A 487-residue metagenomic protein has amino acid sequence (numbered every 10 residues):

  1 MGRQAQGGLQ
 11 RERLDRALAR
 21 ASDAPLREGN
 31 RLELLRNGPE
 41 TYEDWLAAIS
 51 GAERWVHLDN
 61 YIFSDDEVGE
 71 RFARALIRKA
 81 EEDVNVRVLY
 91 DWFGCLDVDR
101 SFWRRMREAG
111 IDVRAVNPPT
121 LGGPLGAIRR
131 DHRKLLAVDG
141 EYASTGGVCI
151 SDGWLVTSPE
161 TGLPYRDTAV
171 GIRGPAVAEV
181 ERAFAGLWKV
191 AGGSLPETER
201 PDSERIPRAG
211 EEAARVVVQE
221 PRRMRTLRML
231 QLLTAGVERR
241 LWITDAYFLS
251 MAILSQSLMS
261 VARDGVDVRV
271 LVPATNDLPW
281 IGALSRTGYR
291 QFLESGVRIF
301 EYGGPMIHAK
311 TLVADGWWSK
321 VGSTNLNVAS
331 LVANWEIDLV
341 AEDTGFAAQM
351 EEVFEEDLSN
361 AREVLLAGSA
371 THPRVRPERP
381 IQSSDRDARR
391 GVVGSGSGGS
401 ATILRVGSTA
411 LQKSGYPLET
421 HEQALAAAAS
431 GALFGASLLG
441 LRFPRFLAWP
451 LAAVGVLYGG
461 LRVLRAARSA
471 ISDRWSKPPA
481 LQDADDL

Functional and structural regions predicted by a protein language model:
M1-R445, P450-A453, L457, A484-L487: Charged, low-complexity intrinsically disordered terminal segments
L457-K477: Membrane-helix interfacial anchor on the cytosolic side
S476-D485: C-terminal membrane-proximal segments flanking the terminal transmembrane helix
